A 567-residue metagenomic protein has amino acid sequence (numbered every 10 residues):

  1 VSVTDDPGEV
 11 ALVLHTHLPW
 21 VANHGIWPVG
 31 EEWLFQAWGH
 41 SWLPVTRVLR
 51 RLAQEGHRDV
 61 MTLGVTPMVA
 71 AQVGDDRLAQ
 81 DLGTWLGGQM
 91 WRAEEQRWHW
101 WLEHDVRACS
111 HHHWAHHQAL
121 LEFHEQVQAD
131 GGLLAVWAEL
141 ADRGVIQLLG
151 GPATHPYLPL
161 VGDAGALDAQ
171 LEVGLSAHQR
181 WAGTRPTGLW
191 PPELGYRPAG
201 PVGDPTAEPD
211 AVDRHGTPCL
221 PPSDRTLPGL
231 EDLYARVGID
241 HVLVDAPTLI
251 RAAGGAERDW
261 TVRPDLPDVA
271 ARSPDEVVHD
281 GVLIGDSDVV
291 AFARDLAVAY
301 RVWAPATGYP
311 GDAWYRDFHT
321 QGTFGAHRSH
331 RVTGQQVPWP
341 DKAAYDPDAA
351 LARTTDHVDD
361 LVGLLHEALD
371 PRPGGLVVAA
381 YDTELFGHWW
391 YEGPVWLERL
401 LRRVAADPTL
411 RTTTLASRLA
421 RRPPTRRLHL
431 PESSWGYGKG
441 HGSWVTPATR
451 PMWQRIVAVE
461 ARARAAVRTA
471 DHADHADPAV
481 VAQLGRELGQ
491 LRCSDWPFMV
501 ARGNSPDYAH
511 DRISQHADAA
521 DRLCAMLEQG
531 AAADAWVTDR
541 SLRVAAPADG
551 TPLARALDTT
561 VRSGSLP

Functional and structural regions predicted by a protein language model:
S2-D6, R50-R58, G131-L149, Q179-A182 (+2 more regions): Acidic (Asp/Glu)-rich catalytic clusters
S2-V60, V65-A108, E257-P567: Active-site and substrate-binding clefts of carbohydrate-active enzymes
W42, V69-V73, Q126-A129, Y157-L167 (+4 more regions): Acidic-and-aromatic substrate-binding clefts and catalytic sites of carbohydrate-active enzymes
G64-V69, P152, G188-Y196, P247-T248 (+1 more regions): Short, solvent-exposed turn/loop segments enriched in Gly/Ser/Thr/Pro and often Arg
W100-T187, G200: Well-ordered mid-protein domain cores that form the structural environment of catalytic cofactors
L167-E193, D360-A380: CE4/NodB-like, metal-dependent polysaccharide N-deacetylase domain that modifies extracellular/periplasmic N-acetylated
W190-E193, L220-D224, V244-A246, A293-R294 (+2 more regions): Short His-Asn-centered micro-motif
L194-G195, G200-P218, R225-D240, G255: Hydrophobic, small-residue-rich alpha-helical packing segments that form membrane-like cores
